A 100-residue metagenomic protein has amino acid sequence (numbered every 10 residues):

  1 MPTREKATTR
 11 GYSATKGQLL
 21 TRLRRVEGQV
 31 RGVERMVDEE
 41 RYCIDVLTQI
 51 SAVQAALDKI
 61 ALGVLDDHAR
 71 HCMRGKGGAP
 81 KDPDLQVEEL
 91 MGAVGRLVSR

Functional and structural regions predicted by a protein language model:
M1-R100: Solvent-exposed interaction patches of small proteins and small membrane subunits
